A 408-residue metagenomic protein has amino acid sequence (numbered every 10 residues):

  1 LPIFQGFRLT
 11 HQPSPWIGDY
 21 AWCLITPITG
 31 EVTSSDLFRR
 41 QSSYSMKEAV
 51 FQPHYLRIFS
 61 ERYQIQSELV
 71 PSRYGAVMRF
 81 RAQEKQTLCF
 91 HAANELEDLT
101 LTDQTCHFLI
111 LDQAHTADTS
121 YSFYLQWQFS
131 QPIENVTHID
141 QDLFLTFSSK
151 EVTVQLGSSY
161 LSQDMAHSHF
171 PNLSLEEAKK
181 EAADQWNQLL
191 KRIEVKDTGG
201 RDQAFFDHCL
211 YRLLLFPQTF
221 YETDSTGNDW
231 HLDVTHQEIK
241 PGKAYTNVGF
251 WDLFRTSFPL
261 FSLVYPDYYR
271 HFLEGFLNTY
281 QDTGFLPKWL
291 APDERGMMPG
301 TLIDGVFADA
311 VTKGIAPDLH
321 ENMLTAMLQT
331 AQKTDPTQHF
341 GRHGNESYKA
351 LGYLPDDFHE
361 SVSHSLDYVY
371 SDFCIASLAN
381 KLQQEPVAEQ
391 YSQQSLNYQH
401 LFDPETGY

Functional and structural regions predicted by a protein language model:
L1-G305, V311-L366, Y370, C374-H400 (+1 more regions): Accessory carbohydrate-recognition regions in carbohydrate-active enzymes
